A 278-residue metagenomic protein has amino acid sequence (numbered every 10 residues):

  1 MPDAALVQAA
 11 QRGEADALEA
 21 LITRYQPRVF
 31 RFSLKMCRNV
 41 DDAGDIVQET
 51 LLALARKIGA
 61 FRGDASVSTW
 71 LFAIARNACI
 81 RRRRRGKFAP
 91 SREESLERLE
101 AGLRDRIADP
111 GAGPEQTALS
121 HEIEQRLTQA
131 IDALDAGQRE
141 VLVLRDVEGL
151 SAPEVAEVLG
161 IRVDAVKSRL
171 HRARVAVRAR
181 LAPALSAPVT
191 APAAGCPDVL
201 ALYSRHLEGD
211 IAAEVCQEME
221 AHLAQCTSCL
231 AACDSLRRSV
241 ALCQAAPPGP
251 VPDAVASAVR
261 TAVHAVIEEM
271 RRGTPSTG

Functional and structural regions predicted by a protein language model:
Q8-F30: A short, charge-rich alpha-helical start-of-domain segment used by transcription regulators
Q11-R12, K35-N39, E49-V67, R84-K87 (+1 more regions): Sigma70-family region 2
R12-A15, A108-E140, G195-L202, D210-E220 (+1 more regions): Amphipathic alpha-helical segment used for protein-protein interaction
R31, D45-L52, A65-N77: Structural recognition of an alpha-helix C-terminal capping motif at a helix-to-coil junction
G59-G63, A73-E94, P183-L185: Arg/Lys-rich amphipathic alpha helix in sigma70-family domain 2
R81, A89-T117, Y203, A246-G249: Internal acidic/polar
D132, A136-E140, L144-A165, I211-E214: Helix-turn-helix DNA-binding module
L159-A182: DNA-recognition helix of helix-turn-helix
